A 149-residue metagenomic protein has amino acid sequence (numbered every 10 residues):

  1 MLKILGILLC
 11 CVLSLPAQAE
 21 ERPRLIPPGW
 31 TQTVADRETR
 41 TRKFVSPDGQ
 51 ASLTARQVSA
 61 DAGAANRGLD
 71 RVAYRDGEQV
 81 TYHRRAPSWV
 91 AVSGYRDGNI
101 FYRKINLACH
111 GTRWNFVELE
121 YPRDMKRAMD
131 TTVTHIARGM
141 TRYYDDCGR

Functional and structural regions predicted by a protein language model:
L5-Q18: Hydrophobic h-region of N-terminal signal peptides that target proteins for export in Gram-negative bacteria
L8-L9, L107, D145: Secreted/extracellular small peptides and ectodomain modules produced from precursors
C11-V12, H110, G148: Secreted/luminal cysteine- and crosslink-motif detector
L13, D70-G77, A137, T141: Generic secondary-structure transition motif, activating predominantly at the C-termini of alpha-helices
R22-Q32, V117-R149: Surface-exposed amphipathic alpha-helical segments
Q32-F116, Y121-R127: Conserved polar/disulfide-associated segments of primarily extracytoplasmic proteins
